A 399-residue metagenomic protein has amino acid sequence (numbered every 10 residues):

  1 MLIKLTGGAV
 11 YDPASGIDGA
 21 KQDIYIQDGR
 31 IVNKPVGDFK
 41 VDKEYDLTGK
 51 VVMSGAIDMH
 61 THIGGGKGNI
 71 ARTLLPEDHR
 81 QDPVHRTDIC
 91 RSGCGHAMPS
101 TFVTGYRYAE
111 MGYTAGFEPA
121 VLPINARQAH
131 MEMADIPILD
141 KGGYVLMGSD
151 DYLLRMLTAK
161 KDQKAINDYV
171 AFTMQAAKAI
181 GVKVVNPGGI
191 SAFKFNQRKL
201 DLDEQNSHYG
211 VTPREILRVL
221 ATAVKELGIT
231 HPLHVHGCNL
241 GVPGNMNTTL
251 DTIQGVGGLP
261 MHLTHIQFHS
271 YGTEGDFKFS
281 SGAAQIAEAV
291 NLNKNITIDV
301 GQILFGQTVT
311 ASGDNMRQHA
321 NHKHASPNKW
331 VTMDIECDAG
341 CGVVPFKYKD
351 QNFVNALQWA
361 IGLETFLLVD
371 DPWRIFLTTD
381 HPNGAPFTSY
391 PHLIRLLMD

Functional and structural regions predicted by a protein language model:
M1-M53: N-terminal metal-binding scaffold of metallo-dependent hydrolase/deaminase domains
G8, I24, G29, G49 (+7 more regions): Divalent metal-coordination and catalytic microenvironments
L47-E132: Metal-associated gating/positioning segment near the N- to mid-region
M53-M59, F117-P119, V235, T264-H265 (+2 more regions): Active-site neighborhood of phospho(di)ester-bond hydrolases with catalytic His/Asp-centered motifs
D82-S100, M147-N167, H208-V211: Active-site mouth loops of central-metabolism enzymes
M133-Y144, V219-G228: Alpha-helix-loop-beta-strand connector modules within alpha/beta enzyme cores
K161-N186, I190-I375: Histidine/acidic residue-rich metal-binding segments in metalloenzymes
D370, P382-H392, L397-D399: C-terminal functional module detector
